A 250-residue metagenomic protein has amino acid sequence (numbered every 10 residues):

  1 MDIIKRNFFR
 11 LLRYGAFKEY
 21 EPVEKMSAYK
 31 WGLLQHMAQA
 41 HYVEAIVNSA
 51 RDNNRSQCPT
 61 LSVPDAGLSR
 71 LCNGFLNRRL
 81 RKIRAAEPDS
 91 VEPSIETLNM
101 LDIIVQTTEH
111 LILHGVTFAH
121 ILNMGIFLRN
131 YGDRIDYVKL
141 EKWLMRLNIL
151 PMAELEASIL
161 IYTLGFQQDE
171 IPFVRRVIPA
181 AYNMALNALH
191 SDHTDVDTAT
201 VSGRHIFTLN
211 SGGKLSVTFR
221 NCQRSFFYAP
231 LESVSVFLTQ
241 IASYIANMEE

Functional and structural regions predicted by a protein language model:
M1-E250: Conserved NTP-donor binding/palm subdomain of two-metal-ion nucleotidyltransferases/polymerases, i.e., the charged
